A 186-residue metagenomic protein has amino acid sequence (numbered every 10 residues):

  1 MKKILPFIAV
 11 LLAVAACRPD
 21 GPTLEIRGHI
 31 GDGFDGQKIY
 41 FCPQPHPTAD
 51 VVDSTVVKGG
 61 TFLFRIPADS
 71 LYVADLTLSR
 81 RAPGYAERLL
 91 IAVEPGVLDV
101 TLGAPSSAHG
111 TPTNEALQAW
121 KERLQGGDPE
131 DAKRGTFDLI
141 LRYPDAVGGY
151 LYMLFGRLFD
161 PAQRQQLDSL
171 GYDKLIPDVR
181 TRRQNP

Functional and structural regions predicted by a protein language model:
M1-A15: Sec-dependent bacterial lipoprotein signal peptides
L12, V179-R180: Short A/G/S/P-biased low-complexity tracts
C17-Y143: A non-transmembrane, solvent-exposed segment enriched in polar/low-complexity residues
Q118-I176: Conserved, compact domain cores that house catalytic/ligand-binding motifs in diverse enzymes and effector modules
T181-P186: N-terminal "domain-start" segment that seeds a small globular fold
